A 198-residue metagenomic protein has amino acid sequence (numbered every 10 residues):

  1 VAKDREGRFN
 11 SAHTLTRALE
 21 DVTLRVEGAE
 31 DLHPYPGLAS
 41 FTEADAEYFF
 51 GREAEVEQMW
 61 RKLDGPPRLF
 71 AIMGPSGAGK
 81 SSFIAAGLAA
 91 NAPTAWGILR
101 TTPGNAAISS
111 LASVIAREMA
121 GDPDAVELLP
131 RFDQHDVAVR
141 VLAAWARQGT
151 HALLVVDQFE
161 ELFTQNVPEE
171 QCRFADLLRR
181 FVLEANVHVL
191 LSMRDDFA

Functional and structural regions predicted by a protein language model:
V1-L24: C-terminal lobe helix-coil module of Hanks-type protein kinase domains
D31-P75, L111-V114: Walker A/P-loop-proximal flanking segment of P-loop NTPase domains
P75-I98: P-loop NTPase Walker A phosphate-binding motif
G77, A89, G104-I108, F159-E161 (+1 more regions): Conserved nucleotide-binding/hydrolysis micro-motifs of P-loop NTPases
P93-G97, T150, A185-H188: Short glycine-/polar-rich loops that comprise or flank the Walker A/P-loop and associated switch/sensor motifs
N105-E127: Conserved NTP-binding/hydrolysis module of P-loop NTPases
D122-L153, A185: Mid-core helix/loop region of P-loop NTP-binding domains shared across ATPases and GTPases
L153-L190: Conserved Walker B catalytic segment
